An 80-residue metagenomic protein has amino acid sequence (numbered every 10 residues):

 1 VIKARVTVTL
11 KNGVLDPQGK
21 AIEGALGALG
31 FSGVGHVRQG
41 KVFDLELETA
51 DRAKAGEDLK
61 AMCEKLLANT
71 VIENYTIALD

Functional and structural regions predicted by a protein language model:
V1-D80: Long, contiguous binding/interaction regions
